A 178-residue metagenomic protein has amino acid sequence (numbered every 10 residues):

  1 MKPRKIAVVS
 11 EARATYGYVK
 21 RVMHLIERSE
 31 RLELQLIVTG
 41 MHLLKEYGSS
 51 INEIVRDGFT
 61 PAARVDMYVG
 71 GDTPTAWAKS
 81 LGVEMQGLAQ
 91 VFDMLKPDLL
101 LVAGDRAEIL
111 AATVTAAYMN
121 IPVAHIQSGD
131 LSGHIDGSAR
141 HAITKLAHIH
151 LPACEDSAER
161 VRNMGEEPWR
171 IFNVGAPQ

Functional and structural regions predicted by a protein language model:
M1-H42: N-terminal subdomain of nucleotide-sugar transferases
K2-P3, E27-S29, T60-A63, T75-L95 (+1 more regions): PLP-dependent amino-acid enzyme catalytic core
V9, I37, V102-G104, I126: Structural motif
E33-W77, G87: Conserved nucleotide-sugar phosphate-binding/catalytic loop shared by glycosyltransferases and other
Q90-R106: Short N-terminal targeting/anchoring amphipathic segment
L101-Y118: An aromatic- and histidine-rich active-site surface loop
I121-Q178: Active-site-proximal region of nucleotide-activated glycan assembly enzymes, centered on histidine/acidic-rich loops
